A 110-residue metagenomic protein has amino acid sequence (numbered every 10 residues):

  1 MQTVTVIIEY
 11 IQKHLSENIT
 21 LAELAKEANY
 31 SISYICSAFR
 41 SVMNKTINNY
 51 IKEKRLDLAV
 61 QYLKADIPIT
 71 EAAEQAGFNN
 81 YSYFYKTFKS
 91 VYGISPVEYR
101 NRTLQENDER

Functional and structural regions predicted by a protein language model:
M1-V4, L21: Short, structured helix-loop boundary elements
E9, K13, N18, A22 (+2 more regions): Terminal helix-turn-helix DNA-binding modules in bacterial transcription factors
A28: Catalytic donor nucleotide-activated moiety binding site of glycosyltransferases and closely related
S31-I32, N79-N80: Short coil turns linking two alpha-helices in DNA-binding domains
I35, F39, Y83-F84, F88: Short hydrophobic/aromatic patch on the recognition helix
K86-R110: …primarily DNA-binding HTH/wHTH and HhH modules…
